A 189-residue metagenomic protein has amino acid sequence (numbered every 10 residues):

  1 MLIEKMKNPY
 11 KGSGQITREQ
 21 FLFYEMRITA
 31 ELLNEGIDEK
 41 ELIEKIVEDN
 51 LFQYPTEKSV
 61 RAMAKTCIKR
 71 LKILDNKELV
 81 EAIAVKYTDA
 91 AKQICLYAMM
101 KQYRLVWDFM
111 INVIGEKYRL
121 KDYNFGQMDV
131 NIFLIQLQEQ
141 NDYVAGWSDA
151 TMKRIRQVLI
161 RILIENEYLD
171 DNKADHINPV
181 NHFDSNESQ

Functional and structural regions predicted by a protein language model:
M1-Q93: Eukaryotic partner-binding/assembly regions in large regulatory complexes
E19, M100, D149: Conserved phosphate/pyrophosphate-binding and hydrolysis machinery centered on Walker-type P-loop NTPases, extending
M26, V106-W107, Q127: Short, leucine-enriched amphipathic alpha-helices that occur as contiguous helical runs
L42-I43, K121-G146: Short acidic, hydrophobic short linear motifs in intrinsically disordered regions
Y54-E57, I135-I155: Short, positively charged loop/turn segments that connect secondary-structure elements
R70-I73, K77, N112, E116 (+3 more regions): Amphipathic alpha-helical interaction surfaces
Q93-Y97, K101-Y123: Positively charged, polyanion-binding regions of nucleic-acid-associated proteins
A145-Q189: Accessory, usually C-terminal, subdomains that scaffold auxiliary metal cofactors
